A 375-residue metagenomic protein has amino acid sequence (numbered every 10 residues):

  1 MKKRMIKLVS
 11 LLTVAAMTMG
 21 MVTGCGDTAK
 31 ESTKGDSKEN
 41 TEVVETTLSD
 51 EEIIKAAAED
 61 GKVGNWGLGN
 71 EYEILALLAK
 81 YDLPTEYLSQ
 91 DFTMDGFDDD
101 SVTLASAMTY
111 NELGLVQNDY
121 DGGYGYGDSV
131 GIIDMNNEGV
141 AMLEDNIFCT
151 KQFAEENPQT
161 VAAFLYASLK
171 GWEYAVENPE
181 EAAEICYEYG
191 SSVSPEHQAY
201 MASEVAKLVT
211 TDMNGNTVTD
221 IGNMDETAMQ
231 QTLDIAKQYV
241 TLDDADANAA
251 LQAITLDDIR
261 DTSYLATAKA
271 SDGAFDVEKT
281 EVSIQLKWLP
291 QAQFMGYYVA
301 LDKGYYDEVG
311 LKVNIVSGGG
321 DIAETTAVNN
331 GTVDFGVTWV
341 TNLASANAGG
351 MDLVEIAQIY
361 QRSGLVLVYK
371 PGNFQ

Functional and structural regions predicted by a protein language model:
M1-L11: Bacterial N-terminal signal peptides that target proteins for export
T13, M17-M21: Hydrophobic core
V22-G35: Bacterial lipoprotein signal-peptidase II cleavage site
S32-Q90, G96-D99, T103-Y110, S129-M135 (+3 more regions): Short, glycine-/small- and polar/acidic-enriched structural segments that line small-molecule recognition paths
P84-Y87, Y126-V130, S192-K207, L242-L256: Short, surface-exposed acidic
Q90-S192, D334, T341-N342, P371-G372: Pocket-lining segment of extracytoplasmic ligand-binding domains
E156-T241: Secondary-structure end/capping motifs
M229-K279: Conserved C-terminal helix/tail region of periplasmic/extracytoplasmic solute-binding proteins
